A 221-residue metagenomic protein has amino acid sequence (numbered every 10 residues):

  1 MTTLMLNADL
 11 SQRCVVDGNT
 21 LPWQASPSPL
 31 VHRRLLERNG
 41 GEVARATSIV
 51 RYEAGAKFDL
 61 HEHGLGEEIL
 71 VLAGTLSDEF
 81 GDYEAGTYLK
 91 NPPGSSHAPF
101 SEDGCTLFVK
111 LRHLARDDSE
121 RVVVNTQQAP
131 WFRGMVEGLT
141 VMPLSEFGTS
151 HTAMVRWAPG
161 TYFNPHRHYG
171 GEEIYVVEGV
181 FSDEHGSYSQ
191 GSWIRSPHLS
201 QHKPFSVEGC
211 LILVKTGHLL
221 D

Functional and structural regions predicted by a protein language model:
M1-E42, G104, F108-T149: A short, N-terminal "cap"/entry segment at the start of jelly-roll beta-barrel domains of the cupin/DSBH fold
V31, D82, P93-D117, H198-D221: Ligand-binding loop in jelly-roll beta-barrel domains
I49-Y52, I69-A73, Y83, T87-Y88 (+3 more regions): Short, structured motif recognition centered on aromatic/hydrophobic residues
A54, H63-D78, H168-E184, Q190: Glycine- and acidic-residue-biased ligand/ion/polar-headgroup-sensing regions
K57, Y88, Y162, S192-W193 (+1 more regions): Residue-level marker of beta-strand positions
D78-S96, S182-H202: Short acidic-glycine-tyrosine-enriched beta hairpin
V123-T126, R133-E178, D183: Surface-exposed interaction/gating patches
